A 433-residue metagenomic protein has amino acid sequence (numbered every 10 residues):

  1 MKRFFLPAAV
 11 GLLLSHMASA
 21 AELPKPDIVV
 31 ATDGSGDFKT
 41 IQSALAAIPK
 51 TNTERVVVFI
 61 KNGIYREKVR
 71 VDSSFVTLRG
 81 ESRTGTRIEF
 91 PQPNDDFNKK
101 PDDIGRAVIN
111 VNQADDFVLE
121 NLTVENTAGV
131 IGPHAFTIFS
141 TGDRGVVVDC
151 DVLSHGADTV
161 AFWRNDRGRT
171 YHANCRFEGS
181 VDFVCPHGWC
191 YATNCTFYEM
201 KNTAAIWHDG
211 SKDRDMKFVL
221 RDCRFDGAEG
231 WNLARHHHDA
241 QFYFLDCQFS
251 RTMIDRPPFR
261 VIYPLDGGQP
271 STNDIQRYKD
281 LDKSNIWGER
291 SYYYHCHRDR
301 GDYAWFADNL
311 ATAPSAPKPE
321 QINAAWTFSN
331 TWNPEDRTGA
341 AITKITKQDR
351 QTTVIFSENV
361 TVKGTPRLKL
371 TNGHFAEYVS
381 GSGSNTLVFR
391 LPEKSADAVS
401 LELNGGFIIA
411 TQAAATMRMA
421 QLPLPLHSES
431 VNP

Functional and structural regions predicted by a protein language model:
M1-L6: Bacterial N-terminal signal peptides that target proteins for export
P7-H16: Bacterial N-terminal signal peptides
S15, R164-N165, N385: Short hydrophobic/aromatic-rich motifs at helix boundaries and adjacent loops
H16-E22: Bacterial Sec-dependent signal peptides at the C-terminal "C-region" and cleavage site
E22-I342, V362, L426-S428, N432: Sequence-level preference for short, compositionally simple segments enriched in small aliphatic or small polar residues
R337-P433: Non-catalytic beta-sheet/beta-sandwich ligand-binding modules that flank or precede catalytic cores
